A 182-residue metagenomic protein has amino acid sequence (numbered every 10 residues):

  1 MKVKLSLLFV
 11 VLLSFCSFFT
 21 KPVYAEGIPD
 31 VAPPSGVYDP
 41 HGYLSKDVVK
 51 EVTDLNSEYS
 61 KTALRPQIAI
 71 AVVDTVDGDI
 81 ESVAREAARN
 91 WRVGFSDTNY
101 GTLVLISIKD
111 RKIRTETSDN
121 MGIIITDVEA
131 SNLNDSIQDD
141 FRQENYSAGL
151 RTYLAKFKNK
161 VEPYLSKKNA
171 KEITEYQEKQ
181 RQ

Functional and structural regions predicted by a protein language model:
K2-Q182: A structural boundary signal for the start of the first folded domain, especially the loop/turn and N-capping region
